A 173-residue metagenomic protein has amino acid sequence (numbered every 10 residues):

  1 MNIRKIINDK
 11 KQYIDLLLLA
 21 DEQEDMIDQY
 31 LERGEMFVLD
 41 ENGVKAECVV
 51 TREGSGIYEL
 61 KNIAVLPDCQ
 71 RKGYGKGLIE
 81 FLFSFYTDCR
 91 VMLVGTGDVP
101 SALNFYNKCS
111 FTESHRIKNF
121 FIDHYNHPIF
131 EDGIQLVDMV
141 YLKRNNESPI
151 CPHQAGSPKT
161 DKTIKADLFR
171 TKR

Functional and structural regions predicted by a protein language model:
M1-D9, V140, N146-G156, T160-I164 (+1 more regions): Conserved N-terminal entry element of GNAT/NAT acetyltransferase domains
R4-P67, I79: Acetyl-CoA-dependent GNAT
G34, L136-L142: Short hydrophobic/aromatic beta-strand or adjacent loop that forms the aromatic wall/cage of a ligand/substrate-binding
C69, G73-F81: Conserved acetyl-CoA pyrophosphate-binding loop and the N-cap/start of the following alpha-helix in GNAT-like
F85-D98: Conserved GNAT acetyl-CoA-binding A-motif
V99-G133: Conserved active-site alpha-helix within GNAT-family acetyltransferase domains
